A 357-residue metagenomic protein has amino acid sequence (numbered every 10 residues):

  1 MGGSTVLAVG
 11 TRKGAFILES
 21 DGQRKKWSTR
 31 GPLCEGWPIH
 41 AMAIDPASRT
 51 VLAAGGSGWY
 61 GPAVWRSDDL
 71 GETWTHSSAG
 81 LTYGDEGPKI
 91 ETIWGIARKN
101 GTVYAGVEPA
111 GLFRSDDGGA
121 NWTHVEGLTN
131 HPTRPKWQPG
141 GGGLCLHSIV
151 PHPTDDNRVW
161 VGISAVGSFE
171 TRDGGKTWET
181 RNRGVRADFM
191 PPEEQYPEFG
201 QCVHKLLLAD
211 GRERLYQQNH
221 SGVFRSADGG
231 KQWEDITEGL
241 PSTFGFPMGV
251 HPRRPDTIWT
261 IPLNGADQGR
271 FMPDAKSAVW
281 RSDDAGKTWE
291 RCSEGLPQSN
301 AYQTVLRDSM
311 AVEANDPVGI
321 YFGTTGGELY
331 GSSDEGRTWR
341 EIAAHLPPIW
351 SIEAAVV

Functional and structural regions predicted by a protein language model:
M1-V357: Extracellular glycan-interacting surfaces
